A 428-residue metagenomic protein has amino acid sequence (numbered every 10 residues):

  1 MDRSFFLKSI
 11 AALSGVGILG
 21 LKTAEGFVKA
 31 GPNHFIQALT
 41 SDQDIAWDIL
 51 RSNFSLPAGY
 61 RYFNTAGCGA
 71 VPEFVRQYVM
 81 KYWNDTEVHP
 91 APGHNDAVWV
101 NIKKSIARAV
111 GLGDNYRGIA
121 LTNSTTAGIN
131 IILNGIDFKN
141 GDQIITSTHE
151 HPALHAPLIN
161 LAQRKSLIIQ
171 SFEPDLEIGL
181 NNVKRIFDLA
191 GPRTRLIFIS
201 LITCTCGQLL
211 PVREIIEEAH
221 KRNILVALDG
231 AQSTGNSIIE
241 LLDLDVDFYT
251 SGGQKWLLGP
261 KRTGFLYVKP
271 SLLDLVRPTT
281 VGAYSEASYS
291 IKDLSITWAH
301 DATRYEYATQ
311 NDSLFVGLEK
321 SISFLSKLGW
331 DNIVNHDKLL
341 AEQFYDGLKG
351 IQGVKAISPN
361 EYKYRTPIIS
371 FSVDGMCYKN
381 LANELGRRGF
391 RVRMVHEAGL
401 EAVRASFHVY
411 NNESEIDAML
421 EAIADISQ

Functional and structural regions predicted by a protein language model:
F5-Q428: Pyridoxal 5′-phosphate
